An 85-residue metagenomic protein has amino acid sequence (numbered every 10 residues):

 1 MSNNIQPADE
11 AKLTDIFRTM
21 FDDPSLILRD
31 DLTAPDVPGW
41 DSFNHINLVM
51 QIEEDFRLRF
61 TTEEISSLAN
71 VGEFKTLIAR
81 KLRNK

Functional and structural regions predicted by a protein language model:
S2-G39, F43-M50, E54-K85: Phosphopantetheine-dependent thiolation modules in NRPS/PKS and related acyl-activating systems
